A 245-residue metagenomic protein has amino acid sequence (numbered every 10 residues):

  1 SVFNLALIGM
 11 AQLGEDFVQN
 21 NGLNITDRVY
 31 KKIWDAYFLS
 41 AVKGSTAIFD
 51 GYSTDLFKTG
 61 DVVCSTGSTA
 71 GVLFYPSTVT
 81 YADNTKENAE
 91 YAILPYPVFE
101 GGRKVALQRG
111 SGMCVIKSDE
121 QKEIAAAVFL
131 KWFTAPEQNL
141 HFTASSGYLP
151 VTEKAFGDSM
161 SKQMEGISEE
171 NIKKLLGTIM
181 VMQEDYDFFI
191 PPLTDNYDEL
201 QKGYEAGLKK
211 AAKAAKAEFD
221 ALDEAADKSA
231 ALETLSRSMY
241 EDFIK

Functional and structural regions predicted by a protein language model:
S1-G22, V62: Extracytoplasmic/periplasmic solute-binding protein
M10, Q19-D50, Y96, E205: Glycine-centered hinge/linker elements that transmit conformational signals in sensory and ligand-binding systems
E15, F38-V42, E120, K131-Q138 (+4 more regions): Sec-exported extracytoplasmic/periplasmic mature domains
L39-S45, A82-K154: Extracytoplasmic/periplasmic substrate-recognition and gating elements
G51-S65, A206, K210-K213: Short helices/loops that flank or line small-molecule/ion binding pockets
V63-S68, L73-Y75, T85: Paired acidic/hydrophobic, glycine-rich loop segments that form the ligand-binding mouth/hinge of periplasmic-binding
K154-F189: An extracytoplasmic/periplasmic, membrane-proximal ligand-sensing/linker region
I179-K245: Conserved C-terminal helix/tail region of periplasmic/extracytoplasmic solute-binding proteins
